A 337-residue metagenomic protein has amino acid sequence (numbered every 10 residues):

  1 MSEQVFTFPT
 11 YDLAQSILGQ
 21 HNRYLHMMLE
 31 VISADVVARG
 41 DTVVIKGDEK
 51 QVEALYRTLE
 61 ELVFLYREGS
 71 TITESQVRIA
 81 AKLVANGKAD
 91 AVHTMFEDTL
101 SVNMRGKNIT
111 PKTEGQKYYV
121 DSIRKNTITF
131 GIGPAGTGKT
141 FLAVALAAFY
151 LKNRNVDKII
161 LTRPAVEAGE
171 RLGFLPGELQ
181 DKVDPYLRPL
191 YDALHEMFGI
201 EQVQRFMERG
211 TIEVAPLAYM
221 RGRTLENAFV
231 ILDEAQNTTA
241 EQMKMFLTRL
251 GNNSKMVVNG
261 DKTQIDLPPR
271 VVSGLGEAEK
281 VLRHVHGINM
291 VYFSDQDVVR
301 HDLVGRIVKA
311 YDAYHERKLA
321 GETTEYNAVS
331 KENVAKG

Functional and structural regions predicted by a protein language model:
M1-Q15: Short glycine-/aliphatic-rich beta-strand segments at the starts of folded cytosolic domains
S2, F6, S70, K88-H93 (+2 more regions): Intrinsically disordered, low-complexity mixed-charge segments
L13-I32: Short amphipathic alpha-helix segments
L18, A38-R39, L319: A positional/architectural concept
I32-D35, M290-V291: A short linear hydrophobic-aromatic micro-motif
V37-F96: Interdomain "pre-motor" coupling segment immediately N-terminal to P-loop NTPase/helicase cores
T42, M104-L232, Q236-G337: Conserved helicase motor core of SF1/SF2 NTP-dependent helicases
N86-K107, P111-E114: Conserved loop-to-helix interface motifs that mediate assembly, gating, or partner/ligand docking in ancient ring
